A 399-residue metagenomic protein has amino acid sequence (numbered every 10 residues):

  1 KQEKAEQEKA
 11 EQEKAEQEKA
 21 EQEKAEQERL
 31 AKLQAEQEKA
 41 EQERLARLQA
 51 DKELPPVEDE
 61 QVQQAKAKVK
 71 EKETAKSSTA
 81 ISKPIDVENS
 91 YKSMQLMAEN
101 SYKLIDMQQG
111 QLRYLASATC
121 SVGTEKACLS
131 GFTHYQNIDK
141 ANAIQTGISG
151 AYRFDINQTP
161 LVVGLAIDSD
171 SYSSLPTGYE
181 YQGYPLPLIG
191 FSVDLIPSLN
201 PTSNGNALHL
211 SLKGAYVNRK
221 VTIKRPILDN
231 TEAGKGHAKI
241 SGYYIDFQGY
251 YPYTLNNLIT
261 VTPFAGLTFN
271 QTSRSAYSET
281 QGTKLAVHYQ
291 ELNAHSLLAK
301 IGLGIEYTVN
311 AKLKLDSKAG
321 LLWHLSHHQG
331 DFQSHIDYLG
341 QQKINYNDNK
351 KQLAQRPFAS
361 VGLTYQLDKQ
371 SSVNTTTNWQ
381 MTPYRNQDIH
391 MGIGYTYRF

Functional and structural regions predicted by a protein language model:
Q2-A67: Long, low-complexity, compositionally biased polyampholytic IDRs enriched for Lys/Glu and Gln/Arg
Q49-Q64, N204-N206, N256, Y289 (+3 more regions): Intrinsic-disorder-driven secretion/translocation and chaperone-binding regions of pathogen effectors and toxins
K66, E71-T79: Membrane-proximal, glycine/serine-rich, low-complexity loop/turn segments characteristic of large bacterial
S77-Y253, N378, P383, H390: Outer membrane beta-barrel translocator domains of Type V secretion systems
S149, G164, A207-A215, T260-T268 (+2 more regions): Outer-envelope exported proteins of Gram-negative bacteria
S173-G178, K220-H237, S273-H295, S326-L353: Solvent-exposed, glycine/polar-rich loop segments of beta-barrel outer-membrane systems
P187-D194, Y289-F399: Outer membrane beta-barrel transmembrane domains
L199-L208, Y253-V261, Y307-S317, S371: Secondary-structure transition into beta-strands, especially the periplasmic turns and strand N-termini that construct
